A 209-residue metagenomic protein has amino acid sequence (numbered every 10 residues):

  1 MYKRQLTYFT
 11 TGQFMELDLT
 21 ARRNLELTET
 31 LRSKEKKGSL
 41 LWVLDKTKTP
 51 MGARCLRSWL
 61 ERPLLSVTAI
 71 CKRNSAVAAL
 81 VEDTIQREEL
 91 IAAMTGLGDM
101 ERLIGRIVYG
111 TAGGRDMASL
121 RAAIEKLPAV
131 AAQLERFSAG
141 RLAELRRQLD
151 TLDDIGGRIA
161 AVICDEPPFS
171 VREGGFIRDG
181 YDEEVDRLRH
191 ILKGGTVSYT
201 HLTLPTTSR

Functional and structural regions predicted by a protein language model:
K3-L202: Alpha-helical bundle segments enriched in helix-capping/polar residues
T203-R209: A short, hydrophobic C-terminal helix/tail in secreted or cell-surface proteins
